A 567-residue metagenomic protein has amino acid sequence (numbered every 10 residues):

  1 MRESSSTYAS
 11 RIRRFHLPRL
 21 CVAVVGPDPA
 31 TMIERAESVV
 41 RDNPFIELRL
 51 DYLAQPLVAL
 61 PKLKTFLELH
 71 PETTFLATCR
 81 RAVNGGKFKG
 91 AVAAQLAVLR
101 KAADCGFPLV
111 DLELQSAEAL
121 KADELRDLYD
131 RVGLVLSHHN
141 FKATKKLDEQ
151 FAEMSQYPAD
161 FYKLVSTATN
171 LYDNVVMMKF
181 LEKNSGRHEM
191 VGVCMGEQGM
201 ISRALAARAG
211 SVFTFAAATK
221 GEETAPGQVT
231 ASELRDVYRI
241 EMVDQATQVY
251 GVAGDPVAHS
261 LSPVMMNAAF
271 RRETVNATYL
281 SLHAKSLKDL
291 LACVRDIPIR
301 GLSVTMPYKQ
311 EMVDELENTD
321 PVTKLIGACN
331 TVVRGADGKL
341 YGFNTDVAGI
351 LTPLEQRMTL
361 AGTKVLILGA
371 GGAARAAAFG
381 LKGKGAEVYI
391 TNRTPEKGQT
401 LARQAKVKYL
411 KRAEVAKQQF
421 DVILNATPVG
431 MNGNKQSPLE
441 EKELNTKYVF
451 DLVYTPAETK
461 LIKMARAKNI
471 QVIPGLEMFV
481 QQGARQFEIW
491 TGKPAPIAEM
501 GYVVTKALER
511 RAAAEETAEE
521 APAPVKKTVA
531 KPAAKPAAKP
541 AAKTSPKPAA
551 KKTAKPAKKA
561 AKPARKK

Functional and structural regions predicted by a protein language model:
R2-S6, R11-T144: Active-site beta->alpha loop and helix N-cap motifs at the rims of alpha/beta catalytic domains
I46, K384-A405: NAD(P)-binding Rossmann-fold cofactor-contacting core
Q115-A246: Catalytic alpha/beta core domains of metabolic enzymes, predominantly
C194, V249-V257, N344, L354 (+3 more regions): Glycine-rich adenosine-cofactor-binding loop
T247-M358, P456: Phosphate/diphosphate ligand-binding glycine-rich loop within oxidoreductases
R403-I473, E477: Rossmann-like adenosine-cofactor binding region
L452-P522: Adenosine-phosphate binding glycine-rich loop
P524-R565: Low-complexity, polybasic segments enriched for Lys interleaved with small residues
